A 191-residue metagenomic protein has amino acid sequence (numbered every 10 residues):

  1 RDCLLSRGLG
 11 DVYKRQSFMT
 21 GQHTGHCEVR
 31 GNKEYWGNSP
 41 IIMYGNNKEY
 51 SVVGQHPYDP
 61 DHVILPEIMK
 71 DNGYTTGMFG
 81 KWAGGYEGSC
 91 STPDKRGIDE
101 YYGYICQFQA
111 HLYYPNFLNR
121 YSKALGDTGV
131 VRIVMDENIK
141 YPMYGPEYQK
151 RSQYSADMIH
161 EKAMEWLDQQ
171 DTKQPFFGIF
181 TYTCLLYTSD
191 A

Functional and structural regions predicted by a protein language model:
D2-Y13, Y187-A191: Single conserved hydrophobic/aromatic residue that forms the stacking wall/gate of nucleotide- or nucleobase-binding
S6, G25, I68: Divalent metal-dependent phosphoesterase catalytic cores across multiple superfamilies
D11-G31: Active-site nucleophile/metal-coordination loop of metallo-enzymes that catalyze phosphate/sulfate and related
R30-Y74, W82-F176, Y182-S189: Formylglycine-dependent
